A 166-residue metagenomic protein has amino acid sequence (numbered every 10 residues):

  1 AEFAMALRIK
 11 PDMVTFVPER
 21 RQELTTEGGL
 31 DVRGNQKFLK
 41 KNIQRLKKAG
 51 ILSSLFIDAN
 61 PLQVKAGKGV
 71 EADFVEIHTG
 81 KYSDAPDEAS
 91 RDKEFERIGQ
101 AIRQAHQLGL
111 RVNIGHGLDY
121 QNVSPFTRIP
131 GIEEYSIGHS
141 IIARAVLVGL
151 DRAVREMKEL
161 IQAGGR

Functional and structural regions predicted by a protein language model:
A1, E19-R21, D58-N60, H78-Y82 (+3 more regions): Active-site beta-loop-alpha junctions enriched in small/polar residues
A1-R33: Active-site beta->alpha loop and helix N-cap motifs at the rims of alpha/beta catalytic domains
A1-R8, N60-V70, I114, L118-I132: Catalytic cores of alpha/beta
M13-T15, G50-F56, D73-E76, G109-N113 (+1 more regions): Structural preference for beta-strand elements that scaffold enzyme active sites
F16-E23, F74-P86, G131-L150: Glycine-rich phosphate-binding active-site loops on the catalytic face of alpha/beta enzymes
R21, L52-L108: Histidine/lysine/aspartate-rich catalytic loop segments that bind and position anionic ligands
G28, D87-R91, R144-R166: C-terminal helical cap(s) of enzyme catalytic domains, especially alpha/beta-barrels
V32-S54, S90-I114, M157-G165: Alpha-helix-loop-beta-strand connector modules within alpha/beta enzyme cores
